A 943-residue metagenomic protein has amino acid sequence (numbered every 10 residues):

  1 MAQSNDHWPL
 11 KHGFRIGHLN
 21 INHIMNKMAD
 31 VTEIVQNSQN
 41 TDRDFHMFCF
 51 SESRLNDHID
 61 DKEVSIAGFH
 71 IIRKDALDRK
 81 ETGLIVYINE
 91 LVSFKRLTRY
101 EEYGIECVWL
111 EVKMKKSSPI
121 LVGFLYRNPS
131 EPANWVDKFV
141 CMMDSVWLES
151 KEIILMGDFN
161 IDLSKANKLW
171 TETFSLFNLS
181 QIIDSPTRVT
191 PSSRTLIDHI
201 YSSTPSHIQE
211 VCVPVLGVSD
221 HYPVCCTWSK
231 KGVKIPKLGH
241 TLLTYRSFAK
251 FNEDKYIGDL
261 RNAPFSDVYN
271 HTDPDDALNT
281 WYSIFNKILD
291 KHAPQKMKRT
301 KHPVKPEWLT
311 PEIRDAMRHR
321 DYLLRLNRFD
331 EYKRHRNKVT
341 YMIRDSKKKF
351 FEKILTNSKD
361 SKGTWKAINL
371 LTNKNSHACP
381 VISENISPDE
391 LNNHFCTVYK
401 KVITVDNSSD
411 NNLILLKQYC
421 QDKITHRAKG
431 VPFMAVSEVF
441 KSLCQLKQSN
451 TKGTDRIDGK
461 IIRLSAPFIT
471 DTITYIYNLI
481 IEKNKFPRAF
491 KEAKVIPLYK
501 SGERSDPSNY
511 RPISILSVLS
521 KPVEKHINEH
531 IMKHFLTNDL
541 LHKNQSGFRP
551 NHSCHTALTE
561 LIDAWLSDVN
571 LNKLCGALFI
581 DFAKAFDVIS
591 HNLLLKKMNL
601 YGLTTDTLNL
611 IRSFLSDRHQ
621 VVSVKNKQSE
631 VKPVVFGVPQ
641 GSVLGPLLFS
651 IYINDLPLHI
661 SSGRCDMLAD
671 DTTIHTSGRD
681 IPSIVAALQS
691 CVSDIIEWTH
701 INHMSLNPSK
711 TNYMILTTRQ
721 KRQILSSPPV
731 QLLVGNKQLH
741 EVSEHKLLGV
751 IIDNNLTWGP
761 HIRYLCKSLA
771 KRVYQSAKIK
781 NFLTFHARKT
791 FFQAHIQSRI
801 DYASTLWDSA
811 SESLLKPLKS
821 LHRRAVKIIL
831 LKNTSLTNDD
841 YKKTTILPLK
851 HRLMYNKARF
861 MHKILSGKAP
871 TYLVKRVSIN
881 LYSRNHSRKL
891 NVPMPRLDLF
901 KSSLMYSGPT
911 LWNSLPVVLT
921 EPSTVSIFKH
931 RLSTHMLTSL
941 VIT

Functional and structural regions predicted by a protein language model:
M1, N5, H12, T227 (+15 more regions): Surface-exposed loop/turn segments and immediately adjacent short secondary-structure elements within folded domains
M1-I153, I161-K165, W170-S180, S185 (+3 more regions): Short phosphate/oxyanion-binding micro-motifs
A2-S4, P119-G123, E152-M156, N160-K165 (+7 more regions): Arg/Lys-enriched, amphipathic patches
H23, H302-K401, P432-Y477, K485 (+6 more regions): Short, charged alpha-helical motifs in flexible N/C-terminal segments and linkers
G104, F395, T425, K429-P639 (+1 more regions): Conserved pre-catalytic core of RNA-dependent polymerases
V136, M142-I153, I527-Q545, N570 (+1 more regions): Active-site palm subdomain of RNA-directed nucleic acid polymerases
R188-S206, V211-C212, K429, S690 (+1 more regions): Short, conserved micro-motifs composed of acidic
F251-N286, S661, N736-L806: Basic, alpha-helical interaction scaffolds
